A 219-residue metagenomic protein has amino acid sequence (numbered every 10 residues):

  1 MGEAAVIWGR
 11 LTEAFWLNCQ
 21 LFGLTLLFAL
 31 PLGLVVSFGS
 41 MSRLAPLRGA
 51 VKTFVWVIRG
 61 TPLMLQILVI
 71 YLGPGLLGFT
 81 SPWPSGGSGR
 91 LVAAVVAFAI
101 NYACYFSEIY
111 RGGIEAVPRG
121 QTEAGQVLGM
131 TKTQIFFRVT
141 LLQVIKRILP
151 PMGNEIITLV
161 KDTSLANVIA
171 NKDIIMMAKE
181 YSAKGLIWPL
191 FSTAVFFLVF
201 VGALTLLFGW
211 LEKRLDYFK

Functional and structural regions predicted by a protein language model:
M1-K219: Transmembrane alpha-helices and adjacent helix-loop boundaries
